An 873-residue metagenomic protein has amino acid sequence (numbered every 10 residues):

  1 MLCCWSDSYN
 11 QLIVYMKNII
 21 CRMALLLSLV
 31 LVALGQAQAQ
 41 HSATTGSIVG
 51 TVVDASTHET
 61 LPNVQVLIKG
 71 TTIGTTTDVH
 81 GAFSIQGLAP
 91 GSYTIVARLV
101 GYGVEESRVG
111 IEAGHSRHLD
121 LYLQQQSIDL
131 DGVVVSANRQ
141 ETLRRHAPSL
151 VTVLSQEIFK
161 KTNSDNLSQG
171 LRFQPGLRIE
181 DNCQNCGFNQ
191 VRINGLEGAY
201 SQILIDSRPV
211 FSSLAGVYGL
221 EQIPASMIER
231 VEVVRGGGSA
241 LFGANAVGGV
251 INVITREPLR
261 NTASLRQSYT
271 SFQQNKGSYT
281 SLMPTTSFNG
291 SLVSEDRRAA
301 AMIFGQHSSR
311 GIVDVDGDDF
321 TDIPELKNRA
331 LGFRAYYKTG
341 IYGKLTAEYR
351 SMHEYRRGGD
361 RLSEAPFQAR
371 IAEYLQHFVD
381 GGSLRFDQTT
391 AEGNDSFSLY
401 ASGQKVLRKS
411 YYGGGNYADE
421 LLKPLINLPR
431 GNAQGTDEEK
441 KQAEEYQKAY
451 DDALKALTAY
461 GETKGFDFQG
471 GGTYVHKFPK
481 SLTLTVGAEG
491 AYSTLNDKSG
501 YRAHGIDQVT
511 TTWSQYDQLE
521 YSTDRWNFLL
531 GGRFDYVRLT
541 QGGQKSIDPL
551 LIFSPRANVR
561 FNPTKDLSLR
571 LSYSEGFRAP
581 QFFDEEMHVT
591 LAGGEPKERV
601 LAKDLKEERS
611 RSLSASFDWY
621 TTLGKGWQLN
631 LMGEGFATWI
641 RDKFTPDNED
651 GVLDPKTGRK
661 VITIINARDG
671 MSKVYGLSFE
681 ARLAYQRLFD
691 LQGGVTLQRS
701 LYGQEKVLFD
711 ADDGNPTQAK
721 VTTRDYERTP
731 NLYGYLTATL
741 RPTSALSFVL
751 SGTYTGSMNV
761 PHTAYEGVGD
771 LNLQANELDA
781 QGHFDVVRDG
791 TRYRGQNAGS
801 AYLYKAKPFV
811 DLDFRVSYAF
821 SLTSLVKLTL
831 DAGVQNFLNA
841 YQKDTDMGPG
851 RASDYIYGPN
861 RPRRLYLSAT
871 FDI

Functional and structural regions predicted by a protein language model:
C21-A24, S291-V293, Y336-T339, L519 (+5 more regions): Conserved C-terminal beta-signal and adjacent last beta-strands/turns of outer-membrane beta-barrel proteins
H41, T45, T51-T57, V64-K69 (+3 more regions): Short, acidic, small-residue-rich periplasmic hinge/interaction motif at the N-terminus of Gram-negative outer-membrane
Q86-G87, Q190-R192, R208-R235: Short acidic/polar hinge/loop motifs at secondary-structure boundaries that mediate gating or recognition
S168-P209, E229: Extracytoplasmic beta-strand/coil segments of soluble accessory domains associated with Gram-negative outer-membrane
S212-L214, M227-E229, A240-N252, R256-D316 (+3 more regions): Outer-membrane beta-barrel translocator/receptor signature
F288, S396-Y412, R570-S572, K606-A667 (+1 more regions): Membrane-embedded beta-barrel scaffold of Gram-negative outer-membrane proteins
R310-A330, Y336-F397, G403-L422, L457-F466 (+2 more regions): Flexible loop and strand-edge segments within Gram-negative outer membrane beta-barrel domains
N630-L631, F636-W639, T657-Y765, T870: Gram-negative outer-membrane beta-barrel transporters
